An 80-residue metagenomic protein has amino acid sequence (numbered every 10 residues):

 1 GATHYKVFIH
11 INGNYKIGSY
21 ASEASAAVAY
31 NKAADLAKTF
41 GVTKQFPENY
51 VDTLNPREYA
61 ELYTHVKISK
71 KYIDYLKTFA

Functional and structural regions predicted by a protein language model:
G1-A80: Boundary-flanking segments of nucleic-acid-binding domains in nuclear regulatory proteins
